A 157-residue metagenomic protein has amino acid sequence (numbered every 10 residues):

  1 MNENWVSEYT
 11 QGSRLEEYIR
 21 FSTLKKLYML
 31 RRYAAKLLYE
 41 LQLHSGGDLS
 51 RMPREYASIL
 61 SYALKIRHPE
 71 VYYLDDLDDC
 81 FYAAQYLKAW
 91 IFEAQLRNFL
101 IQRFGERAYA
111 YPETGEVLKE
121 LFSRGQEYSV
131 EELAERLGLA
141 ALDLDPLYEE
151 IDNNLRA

Functional and structural regions predicted by a protein language model:
M1-L41: Acidic/histidine-rich catalytic neighborhood
L43-A157: C-terminal, non-catalytic "cap/extension" segments appended to globular domains
